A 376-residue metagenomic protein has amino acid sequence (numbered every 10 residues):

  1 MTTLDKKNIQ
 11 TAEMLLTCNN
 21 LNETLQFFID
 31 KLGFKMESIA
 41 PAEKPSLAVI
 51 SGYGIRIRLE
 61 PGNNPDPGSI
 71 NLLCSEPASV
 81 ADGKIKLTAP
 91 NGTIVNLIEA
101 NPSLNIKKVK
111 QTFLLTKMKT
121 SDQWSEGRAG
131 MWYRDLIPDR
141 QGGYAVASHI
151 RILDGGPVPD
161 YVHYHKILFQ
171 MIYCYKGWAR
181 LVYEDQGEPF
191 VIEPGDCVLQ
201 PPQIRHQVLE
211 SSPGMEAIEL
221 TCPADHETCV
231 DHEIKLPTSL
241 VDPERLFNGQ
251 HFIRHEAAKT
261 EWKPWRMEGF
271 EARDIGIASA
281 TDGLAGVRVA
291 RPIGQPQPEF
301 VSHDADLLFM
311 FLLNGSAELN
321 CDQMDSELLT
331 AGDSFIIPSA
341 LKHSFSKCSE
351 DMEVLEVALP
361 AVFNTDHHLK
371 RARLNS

Functional and structural regions predicted by a protein language model:
M1-E23, I70, I98-S125, G130 (+1 more regions): N-terminal beta-strand motif that seeds the catalytic metal site of vicinal oxygen chelate
I9-N20, A48-I55, P61-T93, I167-Y175 (+1 more regions): Vicinal oxygen chelate
F34-G68, V95-L97, P138-D139, Y144-D154 (+4 more regions): Conserved short beta-strand elements that form part of the metal-binding/catalytic scaffold of enzyme active sites
I50-Y53, L87-P90, P138, E210-S211 (+2 more regions): Active-site beta-strand termini and strand-to-loop segments that position acidic
Q123-F169, K259-V301, D306: A short glycine-rich, His/Asp/Glu-containing loop-to-beta-strand
A147-H149, C197-L199, S212-E233, A285-R288 (+2 more regions): A short hydrophobic beta-strand segment most commonly corresponding to one strand of the jelly-roll/cupin
I150-D154, Y164-L181, L220-P223, V289-I293 (+2 more regions): Short, conserved beta-strand element in jelly-roll/cupin
D185-Q203, D322-L341: Short acidic-glycine-tyrosine-enriched beta hairpin
